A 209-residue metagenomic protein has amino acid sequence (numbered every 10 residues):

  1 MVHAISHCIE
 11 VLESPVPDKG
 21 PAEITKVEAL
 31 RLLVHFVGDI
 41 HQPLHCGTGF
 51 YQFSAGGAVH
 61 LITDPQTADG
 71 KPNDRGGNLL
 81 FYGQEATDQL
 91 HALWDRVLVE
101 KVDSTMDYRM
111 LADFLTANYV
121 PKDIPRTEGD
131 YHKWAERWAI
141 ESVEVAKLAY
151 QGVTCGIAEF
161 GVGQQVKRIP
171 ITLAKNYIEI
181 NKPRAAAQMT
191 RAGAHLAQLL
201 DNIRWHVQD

Functional and structural regions predicted by a protein language model:
M1-F36, P43-D209: C-terminal accessory segments of proteins
